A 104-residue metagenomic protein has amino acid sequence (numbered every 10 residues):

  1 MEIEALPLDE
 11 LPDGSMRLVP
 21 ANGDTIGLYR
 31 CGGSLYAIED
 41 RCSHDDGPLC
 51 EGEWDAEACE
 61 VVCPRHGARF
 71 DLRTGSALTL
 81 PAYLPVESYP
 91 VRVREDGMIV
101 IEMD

Functional and structural regions predicted by a protein language model:
M1-A56, E60, L72, S76 (+1 more regions): N-terminal pre-ligand scaffold of iron-sulfur
H66: Short beta-strand-centered segments that line the small-molecule binding cleft or hinge of alpha/beta clamshell
R69: Solvent-exposed, charged/polar functional surfaces in cytosolic regulatory/catalytic domains
L80-A82: Short Gly/Pro-enriched turn/cap motifs at secondary-structure boundaries
